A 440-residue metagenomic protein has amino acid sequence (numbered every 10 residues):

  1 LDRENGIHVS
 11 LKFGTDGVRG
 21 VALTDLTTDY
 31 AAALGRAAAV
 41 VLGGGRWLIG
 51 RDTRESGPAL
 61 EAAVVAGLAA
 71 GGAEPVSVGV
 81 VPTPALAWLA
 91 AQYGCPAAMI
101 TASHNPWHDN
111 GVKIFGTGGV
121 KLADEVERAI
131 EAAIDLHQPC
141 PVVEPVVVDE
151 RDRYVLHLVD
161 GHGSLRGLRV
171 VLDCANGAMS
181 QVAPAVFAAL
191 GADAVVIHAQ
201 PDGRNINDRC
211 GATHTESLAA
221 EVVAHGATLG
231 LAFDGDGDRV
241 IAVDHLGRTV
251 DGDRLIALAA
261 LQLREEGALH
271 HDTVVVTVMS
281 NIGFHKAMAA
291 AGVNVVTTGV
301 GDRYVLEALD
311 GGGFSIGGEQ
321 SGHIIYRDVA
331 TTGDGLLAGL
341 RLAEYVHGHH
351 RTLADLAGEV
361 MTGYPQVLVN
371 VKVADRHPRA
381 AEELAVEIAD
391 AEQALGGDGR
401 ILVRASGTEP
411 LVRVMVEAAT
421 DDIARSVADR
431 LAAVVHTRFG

Functional and structural regions predicted by a protein language model:
D2-A66, A70-G72, P96, V147-L168 (+1 more regions): An N-terminal, well-structured beta->alpha segment
V21, N110-H225: Gly/Ser/Thr-enriched, mixed-charge loops and adjacent short helices that form phosphate/oxyanion-binding elements
L42-G44, G94-C95, H225-A227, L269 (+1 more regions): Short, high-confidence coil segments that cap the C-terminus of an alpha-helix and link into the following beta-strand
G45-D52, V76, R169-V171, D272-V278 (+2 more regions): Short glycine-rich phosphate-binding loop at a beta-alpha junction
W47-D109, L156, A185-V243: N-terminal small/polar loop signature for handling phosphorylated ligands or for N-terminal nucleophile
P75-P84, T249-G252, T277, T298-G299: Active-site nucleophile and cofactor-binding loops and adjacent substrate-binding regions of central metabolic enzymes
W107-H108, V112-D124, A132, L165-R166 (+2 more regions): Replace "Mg2+/Mn2+-dependent" with "divalent metal-dependent
L229, E266-G440: Phosphate-binding and adjacent anionic-ligand microenvironments
